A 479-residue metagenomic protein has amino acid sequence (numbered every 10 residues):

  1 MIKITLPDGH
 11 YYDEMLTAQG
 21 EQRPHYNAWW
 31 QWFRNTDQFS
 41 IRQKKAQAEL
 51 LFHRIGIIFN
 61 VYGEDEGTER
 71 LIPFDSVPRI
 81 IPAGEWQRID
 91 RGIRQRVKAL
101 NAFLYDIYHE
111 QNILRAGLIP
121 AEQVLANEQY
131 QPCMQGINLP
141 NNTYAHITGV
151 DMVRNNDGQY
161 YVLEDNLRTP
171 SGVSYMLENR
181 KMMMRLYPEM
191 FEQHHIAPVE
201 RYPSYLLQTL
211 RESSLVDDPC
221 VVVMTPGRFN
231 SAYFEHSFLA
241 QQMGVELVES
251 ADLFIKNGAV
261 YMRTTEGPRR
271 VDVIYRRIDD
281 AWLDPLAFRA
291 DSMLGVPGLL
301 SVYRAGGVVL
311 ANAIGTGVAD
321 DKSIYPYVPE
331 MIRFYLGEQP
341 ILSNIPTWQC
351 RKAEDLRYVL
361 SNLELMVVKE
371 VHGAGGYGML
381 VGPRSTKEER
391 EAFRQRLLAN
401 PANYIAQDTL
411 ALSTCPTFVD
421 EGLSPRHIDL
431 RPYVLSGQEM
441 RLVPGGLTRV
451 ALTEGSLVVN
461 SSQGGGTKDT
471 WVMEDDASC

Functional and structural regions predicted by a protein language model:
M1-C479: Preference for protein termini
